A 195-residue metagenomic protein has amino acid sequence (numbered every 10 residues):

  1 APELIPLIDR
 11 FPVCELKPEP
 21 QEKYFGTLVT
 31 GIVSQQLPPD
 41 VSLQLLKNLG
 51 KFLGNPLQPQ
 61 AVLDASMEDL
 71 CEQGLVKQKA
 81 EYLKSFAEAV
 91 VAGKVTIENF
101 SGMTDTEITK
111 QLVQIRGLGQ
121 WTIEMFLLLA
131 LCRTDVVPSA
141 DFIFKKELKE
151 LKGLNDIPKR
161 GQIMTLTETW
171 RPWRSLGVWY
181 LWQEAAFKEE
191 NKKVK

Functional and structural regions predicted by a protein language model:
A1-M103, E107, T165-K195: N-terminal polyanion-binding entry modules of DNA glycosylases/AP lyases and select other DNA-binding proteins
V33, T104-K149: Catalytic DNA-binding helix-loop module of base-excision-repair DNA glycosylases/AP lyases
L37, L131, K152-G153, A185: Hydrophobic/aromatic-lined pockets within catalytic cores
N55-Q58, E88-T96, Q114-G117, L128 (+2 more regions): Alpha-helix capping at helix-to-loop junctions
A140-E168: C-terminal end-helix/capping segment
